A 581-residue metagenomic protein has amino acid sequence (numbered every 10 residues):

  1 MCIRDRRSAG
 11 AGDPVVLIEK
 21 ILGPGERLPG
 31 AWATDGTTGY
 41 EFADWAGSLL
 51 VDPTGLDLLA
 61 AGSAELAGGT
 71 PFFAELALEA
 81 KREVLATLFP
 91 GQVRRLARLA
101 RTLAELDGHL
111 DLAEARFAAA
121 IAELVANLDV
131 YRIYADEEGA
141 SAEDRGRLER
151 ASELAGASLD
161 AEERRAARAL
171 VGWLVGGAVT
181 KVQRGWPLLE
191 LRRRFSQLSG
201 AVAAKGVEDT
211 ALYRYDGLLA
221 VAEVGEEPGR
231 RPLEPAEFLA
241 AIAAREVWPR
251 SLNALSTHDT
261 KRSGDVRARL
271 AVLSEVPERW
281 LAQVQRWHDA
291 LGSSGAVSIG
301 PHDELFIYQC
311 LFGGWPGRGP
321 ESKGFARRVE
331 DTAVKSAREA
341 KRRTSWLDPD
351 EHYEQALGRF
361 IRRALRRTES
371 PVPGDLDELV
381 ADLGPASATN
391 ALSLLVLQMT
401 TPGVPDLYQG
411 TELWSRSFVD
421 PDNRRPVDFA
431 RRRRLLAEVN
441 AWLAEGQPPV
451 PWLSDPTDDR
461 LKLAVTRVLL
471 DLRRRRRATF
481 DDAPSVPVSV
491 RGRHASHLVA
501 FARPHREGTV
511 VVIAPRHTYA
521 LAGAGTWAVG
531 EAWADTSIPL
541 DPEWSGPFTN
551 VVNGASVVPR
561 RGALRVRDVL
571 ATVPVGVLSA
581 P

Functional and structural regions predicted by a protein language model:
R4-A67, A77, L85-F89, E105-A118 (+1 more regions): Carbohydrate-interacting/catalytic domains
L85, F89, V93-L96, A100: Charged catalytic and DNA/RNA-contacting regions of genome-maintenance and nucleic-acid-processing enzymes
D129: Acidic/aromatic/glycine-rich contiguous surface patches that form carbohydrate-binding/processing clefts and analogous
